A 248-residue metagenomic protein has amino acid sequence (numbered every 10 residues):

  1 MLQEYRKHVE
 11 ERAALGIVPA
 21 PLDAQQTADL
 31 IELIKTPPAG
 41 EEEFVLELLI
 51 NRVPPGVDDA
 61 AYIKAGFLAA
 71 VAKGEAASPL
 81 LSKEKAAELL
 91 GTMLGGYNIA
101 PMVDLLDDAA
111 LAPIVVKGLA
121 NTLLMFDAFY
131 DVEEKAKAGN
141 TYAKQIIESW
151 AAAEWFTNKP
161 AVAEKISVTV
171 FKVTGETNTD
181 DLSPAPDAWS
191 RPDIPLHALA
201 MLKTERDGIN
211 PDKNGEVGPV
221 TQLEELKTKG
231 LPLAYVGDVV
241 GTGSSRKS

Functional and structural regions predicted by a protein language model:
L2-I31, T36: Amphipathic alpha-helical packing elements
V18-A20, E43-D59, L80-G95, P101-D104 (+2 more regions): Structural detector for internal amphipathic alpha-helices that build alpha-solenoid repeat scaffolds
A24-L33, P55-G74, M93-D107, M125-A136: Amphipathic alpha-helical scaffolding segments comprising HEAT/armadillo-like alpha-solenoid repeats
I31-L48: Generic amphipathic, hydrophobic interface segment in small proteins and small subunits
T36-G40, K73-L81, D104-A112, K135-T141: Short coil turns that connect the paired helices of HEAT/ARM alpha-solenoid repeats
V71, K83, P219-T221: Active-site-adjacent structural elements in folded domains
A77-L80, A87, E224-K227: Short, charge-rich binding segments
T92, N98, M102, V115-S248: Fe-S-dependent hydro-lyases/dehydratases of central metabolism
